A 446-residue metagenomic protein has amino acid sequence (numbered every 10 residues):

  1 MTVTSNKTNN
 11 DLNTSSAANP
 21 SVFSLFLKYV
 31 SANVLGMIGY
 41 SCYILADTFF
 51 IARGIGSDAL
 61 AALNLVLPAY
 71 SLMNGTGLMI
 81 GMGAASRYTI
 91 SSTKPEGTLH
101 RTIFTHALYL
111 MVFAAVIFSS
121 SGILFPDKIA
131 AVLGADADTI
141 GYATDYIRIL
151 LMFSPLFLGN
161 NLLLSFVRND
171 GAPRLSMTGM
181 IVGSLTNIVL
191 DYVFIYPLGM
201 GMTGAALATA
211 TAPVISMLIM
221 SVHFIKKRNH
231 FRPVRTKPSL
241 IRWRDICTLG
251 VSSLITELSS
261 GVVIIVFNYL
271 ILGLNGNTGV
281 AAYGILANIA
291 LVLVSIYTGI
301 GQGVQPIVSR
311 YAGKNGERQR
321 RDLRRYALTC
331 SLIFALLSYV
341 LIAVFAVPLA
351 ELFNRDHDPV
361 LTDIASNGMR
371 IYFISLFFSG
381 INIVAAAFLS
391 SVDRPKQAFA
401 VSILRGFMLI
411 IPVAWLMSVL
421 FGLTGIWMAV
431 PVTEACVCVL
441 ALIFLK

Functional and structural regions predicted by a protein language model:
M1-N33, Y88-F153, P197-V251, V308-I374 (+1 more regions): Short alpha-helical transmembrane segments in multi-pass integral membrane proteins
A17-I55, P68-G83, R87, V112-S119 (+4 more regions): N-terminal transmembrane alpha-helices
K28-D47, I149, N160, G183 (+5 more regions): Transmembrane helical elements of multi-pass membrane transporters/channels
V34, C42-A61, A130-A137, V193-M200 (+5 more regions): Helix-terminus/linker motif at the lipid-water interface of multi-pass membrane proteins
S57-P68, A143, I147, A206 (+2 more regions): Small-residue hotspots at the loop-to-helix junctions and early N-terminal turns of transmembrane alpha-helices
L60-S120, F157-S176, Y283-V340, V344-A346 (+1 more regions): Small-residue-rich hydrophobic transmembrane alpha-helices
L72-G75, N187-D191, S216-S221, L291-S295 (+3 more regions): Hydrophobic transmembrane alpha-helices of multi-pass small-molecule transporters
G81, I149-R168, S176-S184, A205-M220 (+5 more regions): Short runs within selected transmembrane alpha-helices of multi-pass transporters and secretion channels
